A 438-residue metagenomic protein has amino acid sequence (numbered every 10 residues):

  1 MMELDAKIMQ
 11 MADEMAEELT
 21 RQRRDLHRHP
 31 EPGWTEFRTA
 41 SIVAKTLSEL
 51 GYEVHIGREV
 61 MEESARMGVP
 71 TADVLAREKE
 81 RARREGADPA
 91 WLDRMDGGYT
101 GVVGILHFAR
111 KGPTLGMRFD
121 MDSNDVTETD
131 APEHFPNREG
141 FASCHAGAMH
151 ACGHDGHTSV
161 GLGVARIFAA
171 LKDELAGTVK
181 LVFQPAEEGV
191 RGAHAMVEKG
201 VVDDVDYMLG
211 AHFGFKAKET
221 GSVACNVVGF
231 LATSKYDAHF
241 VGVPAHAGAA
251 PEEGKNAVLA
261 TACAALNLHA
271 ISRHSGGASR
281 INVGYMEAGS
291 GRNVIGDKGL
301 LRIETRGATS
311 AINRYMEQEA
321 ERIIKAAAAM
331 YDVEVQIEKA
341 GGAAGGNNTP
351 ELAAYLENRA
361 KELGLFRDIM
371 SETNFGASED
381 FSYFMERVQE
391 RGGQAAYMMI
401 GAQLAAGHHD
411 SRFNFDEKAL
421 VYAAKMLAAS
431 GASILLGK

Functional and structural regions predicted by a protein language model:
L4, M15-Q22, T35, T39-V43 (+18 more regions): General structural feature for long, well-ordered alpha-helical segments within catalytic domains of soluble enzymes
L4-M149, G163, E174-L175: Acidic/His- and Gly-rich active-site-bordering loop/insert found across diverse amide/peptide-bond hydrolases
L26, L47, M117, H154 (+9 more regions): Divalent metal-coordination and catalytic microenvironments
G68, V102, N124-V126, P132-M149 (+3 more regions): Histidine/acidic-residue-rich, glycine-tolerant segments that coordinate divalent metal ions
W91-D96, E187, N226-F230, T373-F375: Short Gly/Pro-enriched turn/cap motifs at secondary-structure boundaries
L259-K438: Metal-dependent amide/peptide-bond hydrolase catalytic core, centered on the "pita-bread" metallohydrolase fold
